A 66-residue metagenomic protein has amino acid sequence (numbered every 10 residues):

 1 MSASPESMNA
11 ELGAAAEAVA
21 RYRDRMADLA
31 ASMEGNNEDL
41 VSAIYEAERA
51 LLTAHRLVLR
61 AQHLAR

Functional and structural regions predicted by a protein language model:
M1-L29: N-terminal acidic leader/helix
A31-L64: Short, charge-rich amphipathic interface segments used for partner binding and complex assembly
